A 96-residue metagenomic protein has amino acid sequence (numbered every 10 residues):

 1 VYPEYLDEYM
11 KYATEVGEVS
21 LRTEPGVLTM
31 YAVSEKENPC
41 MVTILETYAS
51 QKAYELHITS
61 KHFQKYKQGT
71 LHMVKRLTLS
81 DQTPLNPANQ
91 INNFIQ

Functional and structural regions predicted by a protein language model:
V1-E4, Y48-A49: Structural beta->alpha junctions
Y5-Y9: Short, conserved charged micro-motifs
E15-T29, T47-D81: An amphipathic, aromatic/His-enriched active-site/gating alpha helix that lines ligand/cofactor pockets
Y31-C40, K67-Q96: Glycine-rich beta-strand-turn "strand-cap" elements at beta-sheet edges
